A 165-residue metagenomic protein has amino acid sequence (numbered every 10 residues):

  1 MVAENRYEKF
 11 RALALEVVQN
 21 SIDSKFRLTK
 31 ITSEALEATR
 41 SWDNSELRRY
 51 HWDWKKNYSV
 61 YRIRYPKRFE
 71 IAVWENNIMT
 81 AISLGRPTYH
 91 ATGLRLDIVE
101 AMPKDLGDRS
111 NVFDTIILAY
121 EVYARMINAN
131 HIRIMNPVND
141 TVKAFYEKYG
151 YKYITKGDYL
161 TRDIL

Functional and structural regions predicted by a protein language model:
M1-G107, V122-R133, E147-L165: Non-catalytic substrate-recognition and accessory regions of acyl/acetyltransferase enzymes
D108-A119: Conserved acetyl-CoA pyrophosphate-binding loop and the N-cap/start of the following alpha-helix in GNAT-like
N136-D140: Short beta-alpha junction loops
